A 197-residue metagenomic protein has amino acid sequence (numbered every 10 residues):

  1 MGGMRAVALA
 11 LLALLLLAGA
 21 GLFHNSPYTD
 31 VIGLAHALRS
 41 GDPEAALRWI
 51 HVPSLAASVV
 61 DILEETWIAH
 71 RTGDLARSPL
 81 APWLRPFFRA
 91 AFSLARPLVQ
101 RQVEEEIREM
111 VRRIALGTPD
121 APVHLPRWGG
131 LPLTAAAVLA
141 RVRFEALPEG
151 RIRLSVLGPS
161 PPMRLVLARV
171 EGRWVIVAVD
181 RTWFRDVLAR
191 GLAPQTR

Functional and structural regions predicted by a protein language model:
M1-R5: N-terminal hydrophobic targeting signals that begin at the initiator methionine
A6-S26: Hydrophobic membrane-insertion alpha-helices, especially the h-region of bacterial N-terminal signal peptides
P27-P43: Alpha-helical transmembrane signal-anchor/signal-peptide segments
R39-H70: Short extracytoplasmic
L55, L75, A90, P97 (+2 more regions): Alpha-helical transmembrane segments and their juxtamembrane interface "caps" in small multi-pass membrane proteins
H70-A95: Long, compositionally biased
F87-D120: A Zn2+-metalloprotease active-site environment signal
E109, R113-P132, A137-A140, E149-T196: Short beta-strand edge/turn micro-motifs at domain boundaries
